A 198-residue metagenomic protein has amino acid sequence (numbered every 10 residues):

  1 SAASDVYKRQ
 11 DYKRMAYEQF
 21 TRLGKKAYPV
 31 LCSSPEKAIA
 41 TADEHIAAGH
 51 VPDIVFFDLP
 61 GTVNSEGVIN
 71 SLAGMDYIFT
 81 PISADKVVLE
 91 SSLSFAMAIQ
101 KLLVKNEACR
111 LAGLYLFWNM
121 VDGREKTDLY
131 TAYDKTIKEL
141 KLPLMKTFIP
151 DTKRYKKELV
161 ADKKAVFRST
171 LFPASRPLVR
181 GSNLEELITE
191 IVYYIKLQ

Functional and structural regions predicted by a protein language model:
S1-Y7: Short, small-residue-biased leader/transition segments that mark boundaries at the very start of proteins
Y12-K25: P-loop NTPase switch/communication element
K13-A16, D76, F95, I149: Generic structural signal for small/hydrophobic residues in well-ordered secondary structure, especially within
G49-V68: Switch II (G3) loop of P-loop NTPases
G67-K86: Inter-motif core of Ras-like GTPase G domains
S92-K105: Conserved C-terminal guanine-recognition region of P-loop GTPase G domains, centered on the G4
D122-F167: Beta-strand-loop-alpha "switch" segments that mediate conformational coupling across diverse proteins
K156-I188: Inter-lobe coupling/hinge region of RecA-like P-loop helicase motors
